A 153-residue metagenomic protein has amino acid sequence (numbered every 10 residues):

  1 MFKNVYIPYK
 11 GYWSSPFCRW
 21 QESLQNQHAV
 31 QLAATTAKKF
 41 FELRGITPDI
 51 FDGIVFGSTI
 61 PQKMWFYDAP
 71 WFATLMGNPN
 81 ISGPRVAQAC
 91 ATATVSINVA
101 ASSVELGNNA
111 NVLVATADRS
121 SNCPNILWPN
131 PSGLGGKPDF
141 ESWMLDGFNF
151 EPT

Functional and structural regions predicted by a protein language model:
M1-V5, W20-Q27, A34-P48, W65-F66 (+1 more regions): Acyl-thioester C-C bond-transforming condensing/cleaving domain
Y6-Y9, F51: A broad structural signal for short, well-ordered beta-strand segments within beta-sheet-rich domains
Y9, V55, L113-A115: Structural motif
K10-G11, A87: Residue-level detector of conserved, well-ordered beta-strand and adjacent loop positions that form binding/recognition
G11-F17: Short polar catalytic/cofactor-binding loops
W13, T59, D118: Anionic group-transfer/hydrolysis microenvironments
I50-G57: Short glycine-rich phosphate-binding loop at a beta-alpha junction
S58-M64: Glycine-rich phosphate-binding loops at beta-strand->alpha-helix junctions
